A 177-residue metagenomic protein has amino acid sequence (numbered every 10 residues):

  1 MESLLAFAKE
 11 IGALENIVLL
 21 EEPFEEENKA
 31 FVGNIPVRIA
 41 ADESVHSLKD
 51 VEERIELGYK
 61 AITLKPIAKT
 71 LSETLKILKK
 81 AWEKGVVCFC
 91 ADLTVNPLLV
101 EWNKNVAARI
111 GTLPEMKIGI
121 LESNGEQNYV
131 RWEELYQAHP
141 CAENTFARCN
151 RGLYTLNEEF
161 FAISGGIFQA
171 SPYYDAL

Functional and structural regions predicted by a protein language model:
M1-T94, L98-V100: Catalytic core of soluble alpha/beta enzymes
T94-L177: Flexible C-terminal active-site loop/helix
